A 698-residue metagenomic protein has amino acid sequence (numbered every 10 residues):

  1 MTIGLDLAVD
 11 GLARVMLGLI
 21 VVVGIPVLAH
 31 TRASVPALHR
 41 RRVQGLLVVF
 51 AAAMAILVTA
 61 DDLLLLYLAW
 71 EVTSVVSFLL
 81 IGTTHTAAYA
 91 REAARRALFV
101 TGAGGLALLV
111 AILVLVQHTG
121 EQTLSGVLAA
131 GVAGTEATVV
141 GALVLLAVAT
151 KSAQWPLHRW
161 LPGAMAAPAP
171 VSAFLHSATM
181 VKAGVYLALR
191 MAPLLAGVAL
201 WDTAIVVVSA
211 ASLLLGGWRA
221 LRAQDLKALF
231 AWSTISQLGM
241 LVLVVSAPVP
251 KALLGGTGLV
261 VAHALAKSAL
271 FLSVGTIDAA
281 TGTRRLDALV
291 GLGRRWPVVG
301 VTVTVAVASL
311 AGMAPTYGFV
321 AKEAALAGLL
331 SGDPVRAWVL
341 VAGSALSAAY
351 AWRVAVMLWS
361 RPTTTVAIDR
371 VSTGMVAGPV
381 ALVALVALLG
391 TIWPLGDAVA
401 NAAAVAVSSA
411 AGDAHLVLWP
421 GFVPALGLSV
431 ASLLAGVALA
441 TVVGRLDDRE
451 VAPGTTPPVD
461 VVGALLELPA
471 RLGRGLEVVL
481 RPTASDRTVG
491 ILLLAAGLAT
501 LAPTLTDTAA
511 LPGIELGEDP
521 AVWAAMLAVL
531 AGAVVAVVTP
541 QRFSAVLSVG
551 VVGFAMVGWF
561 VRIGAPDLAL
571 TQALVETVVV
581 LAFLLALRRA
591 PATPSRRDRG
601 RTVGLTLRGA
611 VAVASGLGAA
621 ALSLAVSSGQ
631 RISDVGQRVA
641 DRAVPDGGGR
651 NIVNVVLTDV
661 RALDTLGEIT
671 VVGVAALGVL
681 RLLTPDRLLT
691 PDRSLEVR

Functional and structural regions predicted by a protein language model:
M1, T123-A130, A324-G328, L395-W419 (+2 more regions): Membrane-interfacial helical/loop segments at transmembrane boundaries in membrane proteins
M1-G45, V114-V132, E136, R159 (+5 more regions): Transmembrane helix-loop-helix hairpins at membrane boundaries of multipass inner-membrane proteins
T2-V15, A129-G141, A327-W338, D413-V423 (+2 more regions): Short aromatic-rich membrane-water interface segments that cap or initiate transmembrane helices in multi-pass membrane
P26-L66, V75-G374, A502, I514 (+5 more regions): Hydrophobic transmembrane alpha-helices and their helix-loop junctions in integral membrane proteins
G104-I112, V307-L310, G378-L395, A495-L498 (+1 more regions): Hydrophobic alpha-helical membrane-insertion segments
G293-G300, S347, A351-S432, G436 (+4 more regions): Cytoplasmic/organellar membrane-interface segments at the starts of transmembrane helices in multi-pass inner-membrane
T455-S548, V552: Non-catalytic terminal/interface segments that mediate subunit docking, oligomerization, and allosteric communication
L505, A525, V534, P591-R698: Flexible extramembrane loops and terminal tails that flank transmembrane helices in small membrane-associated subunits
